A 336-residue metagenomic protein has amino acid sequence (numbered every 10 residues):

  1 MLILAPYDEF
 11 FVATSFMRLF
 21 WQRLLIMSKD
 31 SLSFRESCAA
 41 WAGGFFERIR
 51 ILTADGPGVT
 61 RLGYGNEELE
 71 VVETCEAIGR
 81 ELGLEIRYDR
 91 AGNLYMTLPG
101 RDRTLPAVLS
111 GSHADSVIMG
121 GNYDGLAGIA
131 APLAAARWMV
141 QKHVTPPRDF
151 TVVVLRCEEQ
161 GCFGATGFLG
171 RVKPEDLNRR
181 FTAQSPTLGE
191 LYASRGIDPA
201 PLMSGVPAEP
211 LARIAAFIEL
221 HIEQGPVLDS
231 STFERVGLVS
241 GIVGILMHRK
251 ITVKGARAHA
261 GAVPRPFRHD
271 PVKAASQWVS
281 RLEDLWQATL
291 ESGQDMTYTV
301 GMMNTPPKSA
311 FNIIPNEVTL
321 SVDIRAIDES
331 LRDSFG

Functional and structural regions predicted by a protein language model:
T14-S15: Intrinsic, low-complexity polybasic segments
W21-V59, P99, I314: N-terminal hydrophobic or amphipathic helices/low-complexity stretches enriched in small/hydrophobic/Pro/Gly
I51-P99: A non-catalytic alpha/beta surface segment that caps or lines the substrate-entry region of metallo-dependent hydrolase
I78, L82, L94-A127, P132 (+1 more regions): Catalytic-core environment of secreted peptidases
D115, G161, T166, G170-E329: Midchain, well-structured core segments that form catalytic/ion-binding scaffolds
L133-Q141, Q277-D284: Short glycine/serine- and small hydrophobic-enriched flexible loop segments
M139-Q160, E291-G301: Short helix-loop-beta-strand segments that form the rim/entrance of peptidase-like active sites
E329-F335: Short, conserved charged micro-motifs
